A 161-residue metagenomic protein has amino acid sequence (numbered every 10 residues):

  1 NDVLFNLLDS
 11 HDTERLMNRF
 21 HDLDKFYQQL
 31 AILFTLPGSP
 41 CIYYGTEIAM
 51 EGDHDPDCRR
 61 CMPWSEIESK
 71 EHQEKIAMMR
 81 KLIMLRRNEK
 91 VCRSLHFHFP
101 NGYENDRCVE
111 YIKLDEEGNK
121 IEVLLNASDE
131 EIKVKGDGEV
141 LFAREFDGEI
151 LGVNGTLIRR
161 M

Functional and structural regions predicted by a protein language model:
N1-P37, I48: Alpha-amylase-like alpha-glycosidases and glucanotransferases acting on alpha-linked glucans and related
F26-Y27, P37-I42, T46-M161: Carbohydrate-interacting/catalytic domains
